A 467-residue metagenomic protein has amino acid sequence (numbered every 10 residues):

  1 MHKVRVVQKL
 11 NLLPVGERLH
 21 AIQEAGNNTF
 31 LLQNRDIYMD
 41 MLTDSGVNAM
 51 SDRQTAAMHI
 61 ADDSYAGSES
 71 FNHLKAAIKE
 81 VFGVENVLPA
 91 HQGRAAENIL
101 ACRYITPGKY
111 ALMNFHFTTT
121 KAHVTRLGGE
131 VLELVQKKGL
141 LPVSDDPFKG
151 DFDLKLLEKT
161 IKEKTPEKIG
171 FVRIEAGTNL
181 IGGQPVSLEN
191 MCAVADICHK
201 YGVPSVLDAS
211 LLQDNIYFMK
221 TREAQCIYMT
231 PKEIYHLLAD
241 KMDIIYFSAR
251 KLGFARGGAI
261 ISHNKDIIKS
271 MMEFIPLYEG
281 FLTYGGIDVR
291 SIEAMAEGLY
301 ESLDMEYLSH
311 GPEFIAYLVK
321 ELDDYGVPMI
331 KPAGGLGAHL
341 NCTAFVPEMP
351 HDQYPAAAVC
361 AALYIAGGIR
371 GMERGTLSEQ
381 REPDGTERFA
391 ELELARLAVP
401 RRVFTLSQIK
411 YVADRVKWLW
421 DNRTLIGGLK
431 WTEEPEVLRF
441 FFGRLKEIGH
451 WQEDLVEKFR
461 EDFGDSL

Functional and structural regions predicted by a protein language model:
H2-N27, L31-A49, Q54, D63-V87 (+2 more regions): Conserved PLP-enzyme active-site core in the AAT-like
G129-E133, N264-S270, R290, I365-L392: Flexible glycine/proline-rich, aromatic-decorated loop/lid segments
V186, H339-Y354, P383-F389, F440-K446: Short glycine/threonine-rich loop-to-helix capping motif typified by GTGT followed within a few residues by an Asp-Pro
M229, G280-T283, A296-G298, L340-C342 (+3 more regions): PLP-dependent class I/II
A249-L252, P355-A362, A366-G367: Phosphate/diphosphate-binding loops
K269, P347-P355, R402-Y411: Short, conserved charged micro-motifs
S302, S378-L467: PLP-dependent enzyme catalytic core of the Aspartate aminotransferase-like
I315-A316, I330-C342: Conserved glycine-rich beta-strand-loop-beta hairpin in the small C-terminal domain of fold type I
